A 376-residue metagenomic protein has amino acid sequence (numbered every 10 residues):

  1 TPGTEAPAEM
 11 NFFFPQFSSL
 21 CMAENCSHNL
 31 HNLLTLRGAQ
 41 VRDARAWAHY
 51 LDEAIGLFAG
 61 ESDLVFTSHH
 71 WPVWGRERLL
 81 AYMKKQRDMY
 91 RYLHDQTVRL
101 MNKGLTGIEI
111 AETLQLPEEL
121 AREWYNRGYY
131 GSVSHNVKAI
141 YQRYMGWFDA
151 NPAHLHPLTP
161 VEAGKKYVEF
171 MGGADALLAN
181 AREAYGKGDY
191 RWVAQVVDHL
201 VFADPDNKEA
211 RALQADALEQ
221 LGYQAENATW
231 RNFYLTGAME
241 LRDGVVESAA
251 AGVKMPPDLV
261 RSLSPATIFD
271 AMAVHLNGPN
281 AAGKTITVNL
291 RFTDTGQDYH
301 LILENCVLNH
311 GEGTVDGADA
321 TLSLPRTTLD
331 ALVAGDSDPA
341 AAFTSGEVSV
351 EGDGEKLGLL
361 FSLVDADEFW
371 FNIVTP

Functional and structural regions predicted by a protein language model:
P2-K103: Metallo-beta-lactamase
E5-A8, N29-H31, A210, N309-H310 (+2 more regions): A short local loop/turn or secondary-structure capping micro-motif enriched for an aromatic residue
E9, A44, G107, Q224 (+1 more regions): A generic alpha-helix preference that emphasizes hydrophobic side chains
C26, L33, P72, R76-L79 (+7 more regions): Generic signal for short, ordered secondary-structure residues within or immediately flanking folded domains
A46-Y50, N180, V196, T328-A331: Well-ordered alpha-helical segments embedded in enzymatic catalytic cores
G56-L64, S68-L263: Accessory terminal helices/loops
D189-Q195, F202, D206, D216-P376: Feature captures hydrophobic
